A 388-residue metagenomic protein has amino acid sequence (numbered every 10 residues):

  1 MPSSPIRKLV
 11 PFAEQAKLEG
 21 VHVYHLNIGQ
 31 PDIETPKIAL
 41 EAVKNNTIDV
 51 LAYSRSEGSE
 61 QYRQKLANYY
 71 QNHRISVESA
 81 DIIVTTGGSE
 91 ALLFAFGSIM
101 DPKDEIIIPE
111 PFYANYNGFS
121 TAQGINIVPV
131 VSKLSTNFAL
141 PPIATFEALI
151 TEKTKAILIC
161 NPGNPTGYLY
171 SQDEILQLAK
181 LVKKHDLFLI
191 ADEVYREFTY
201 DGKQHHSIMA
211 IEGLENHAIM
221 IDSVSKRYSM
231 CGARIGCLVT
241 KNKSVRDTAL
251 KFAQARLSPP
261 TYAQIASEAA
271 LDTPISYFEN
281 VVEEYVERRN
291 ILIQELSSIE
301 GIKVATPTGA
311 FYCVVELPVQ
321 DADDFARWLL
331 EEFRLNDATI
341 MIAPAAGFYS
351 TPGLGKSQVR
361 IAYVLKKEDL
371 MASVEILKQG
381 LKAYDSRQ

Functional and structural regions predicted by a protein language model:
P2, L9, A16-Y24, G29-N46 (+1 more regions): PLP-dependent class I/II
E14, A67, Q71, F96-G97: Generic structural signal for well-ordered alpha-helical scaffold segments
D49: Basic nucleic-acid-binding alpha-helical/helix-turn surface characteristic of O6-alkylguanine DNA
Y53-T86: Conserved N-terminal alpha-helix of the aminotransferase class I/II PLP-enzyme fold
